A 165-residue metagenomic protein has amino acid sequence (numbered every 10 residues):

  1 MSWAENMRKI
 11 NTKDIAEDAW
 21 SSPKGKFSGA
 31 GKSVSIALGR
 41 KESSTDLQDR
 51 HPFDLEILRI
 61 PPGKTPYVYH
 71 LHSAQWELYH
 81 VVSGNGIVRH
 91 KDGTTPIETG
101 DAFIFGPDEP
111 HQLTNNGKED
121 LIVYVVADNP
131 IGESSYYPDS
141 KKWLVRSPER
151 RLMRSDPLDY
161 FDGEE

Functional and structural regions predicted by a protein language model:
M1-P52, D139-E165: A short, N-terminal "cap"/entry segment at the start of jelly-roll beta-barrel domains of the cupin/DSBH fold
A37-E42, E56-H72, P107: Conserved short histidine dyad/triad with adjacent acidic residue
S44-D49, Y67-H72, T114-N116: Short histidine-centered beta-strand/loop micro-motifs that create catalytic or ligand/metal-coordination sites
P52-F53, I57-P61, L71-H90, V126-P130: Short, conserved beta-strand element in jelly-roll/cupin
G84, G100, L113: Short hydrophobic/aromatic patches on the structural cores and recognition surfaces of FHA
D92-D108: Short acidic-glycine-tyrosine-enriched beta hairpin
P107-E133: Ligand-binding loop in jelly-roll beta-barrel domains
I131-Y136, R146: A short beta-to-alpha transition loop/helix N-cap that caps and shapes the active-site region
